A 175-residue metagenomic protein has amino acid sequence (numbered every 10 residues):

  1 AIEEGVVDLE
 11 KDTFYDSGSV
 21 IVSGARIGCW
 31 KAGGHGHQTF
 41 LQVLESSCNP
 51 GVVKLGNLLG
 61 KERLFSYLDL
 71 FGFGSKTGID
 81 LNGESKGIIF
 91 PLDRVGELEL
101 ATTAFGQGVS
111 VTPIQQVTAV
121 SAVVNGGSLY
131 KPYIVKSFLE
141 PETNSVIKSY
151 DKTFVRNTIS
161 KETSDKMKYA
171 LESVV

Functional and structural regions predicted by a protein language model:
I2-V175: Beta-lactam-recognizing serine transpeptidase/beta-lactamase-like catalytic domain environment
